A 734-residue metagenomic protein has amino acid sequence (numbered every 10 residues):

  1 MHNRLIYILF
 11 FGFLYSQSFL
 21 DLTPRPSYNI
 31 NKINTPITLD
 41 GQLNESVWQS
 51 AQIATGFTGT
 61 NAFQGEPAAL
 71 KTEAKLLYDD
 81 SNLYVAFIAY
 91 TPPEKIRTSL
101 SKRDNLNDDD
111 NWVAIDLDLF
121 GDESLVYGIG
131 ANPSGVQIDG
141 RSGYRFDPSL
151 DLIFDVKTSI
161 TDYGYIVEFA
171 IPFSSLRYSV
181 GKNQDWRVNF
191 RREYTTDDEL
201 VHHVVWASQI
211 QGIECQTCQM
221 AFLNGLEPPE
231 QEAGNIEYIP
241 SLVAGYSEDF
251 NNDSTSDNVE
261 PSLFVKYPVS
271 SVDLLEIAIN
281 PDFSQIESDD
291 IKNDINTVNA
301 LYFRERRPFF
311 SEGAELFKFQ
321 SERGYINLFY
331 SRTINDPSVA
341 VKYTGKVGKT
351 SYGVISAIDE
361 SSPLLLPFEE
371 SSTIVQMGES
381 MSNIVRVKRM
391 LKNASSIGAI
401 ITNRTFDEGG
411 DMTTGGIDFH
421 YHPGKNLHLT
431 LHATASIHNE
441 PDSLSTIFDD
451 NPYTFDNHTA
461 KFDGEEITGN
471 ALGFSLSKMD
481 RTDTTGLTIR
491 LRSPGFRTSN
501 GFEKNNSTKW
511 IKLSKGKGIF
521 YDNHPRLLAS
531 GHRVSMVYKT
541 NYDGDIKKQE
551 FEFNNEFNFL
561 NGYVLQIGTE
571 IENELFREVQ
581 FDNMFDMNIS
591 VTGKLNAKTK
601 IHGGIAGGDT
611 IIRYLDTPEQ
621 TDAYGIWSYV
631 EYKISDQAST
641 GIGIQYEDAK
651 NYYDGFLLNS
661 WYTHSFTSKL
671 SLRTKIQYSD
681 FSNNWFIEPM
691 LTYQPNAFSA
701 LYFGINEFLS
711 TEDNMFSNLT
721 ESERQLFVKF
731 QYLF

Functional and structural regions predicted by a protein language model:
R4-L14: Sec-dependent N-terminal signal peptides
Q17-K388, G409: Structural preference for beta-rich elements and adjacent junctions enriched in aromatics
T35, S81, E123, Y163 (+12 more regions): Short coil turns and loop connectors of transmembrane beta-barrels in diderm outer membranes and organellar homologs
V205-Q219, D257, L263-V272, D411 (+2 more regions): Extended low-complexity acidic/polar segments
I210-A233, S362-M412, Y421-H422, V564-I626 (+1 more regions): Outer-membrane beta-barrel transmembrane domain signature of Gram-negative proteins, especially the mid-to-C-terminal
I236, S256, E260, L274-L275 (+1 more regions): Catalytic-domain carbohydrate-binding cleft regions of carbohydrate-active enzymes
S247, T405-F406, A649, D680: Short strand->helix junction
D336-S338, M412, H428-F734: Exposed, low-structure sequence patches enriched in small/polar residues
